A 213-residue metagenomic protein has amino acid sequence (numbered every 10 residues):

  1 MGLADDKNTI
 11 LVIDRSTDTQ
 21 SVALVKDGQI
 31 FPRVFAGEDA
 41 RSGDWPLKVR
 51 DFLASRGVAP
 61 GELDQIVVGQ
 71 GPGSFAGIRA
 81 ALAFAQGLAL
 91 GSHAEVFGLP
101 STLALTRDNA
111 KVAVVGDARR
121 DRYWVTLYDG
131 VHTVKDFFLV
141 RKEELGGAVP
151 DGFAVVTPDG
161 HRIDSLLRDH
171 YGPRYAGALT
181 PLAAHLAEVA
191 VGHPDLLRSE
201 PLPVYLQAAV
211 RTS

Functional and structural regions predicted by a protein language model:
M1-I30, A36, A40-D44, F97-S213: Oxyanion-binding and handling regions
V49, A85, D164: Generic structural marker for isolated residues within well-ordered, non-membrane alpha-helices of soluble domains
V49-Q65, A148-F153: Phosphate/pyrophosphate-binding loops at sites that engage ATP/ADP/AMP, CoA/4′-phosphopantetheine, polyphosphate
F52-L53, G69, H93-V96, D195 (+1 more regions): A generic, residue-level signal for flexible/boundary positions that often mark functional hotspots
G57-G61, L90-L99: Phosphate-handling active-site elements
Q65-E95: DPxDG-like acidic metal-binding loop motif
